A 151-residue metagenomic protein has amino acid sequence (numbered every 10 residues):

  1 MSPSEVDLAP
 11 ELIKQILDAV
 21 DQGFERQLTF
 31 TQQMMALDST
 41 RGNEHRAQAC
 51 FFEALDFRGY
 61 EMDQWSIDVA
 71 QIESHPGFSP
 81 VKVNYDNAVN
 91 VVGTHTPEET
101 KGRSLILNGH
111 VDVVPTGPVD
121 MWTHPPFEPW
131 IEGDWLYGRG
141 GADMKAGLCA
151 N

Functional and structural regions predicted by a protein language model:
S2-R139: Acidic/His- and Gly-rich active-site-bordering loop/insert found across diverse amide/peptide-bond hydrolases
G140-N151: Active-site alpha-helical elements of protease catalytic centers
